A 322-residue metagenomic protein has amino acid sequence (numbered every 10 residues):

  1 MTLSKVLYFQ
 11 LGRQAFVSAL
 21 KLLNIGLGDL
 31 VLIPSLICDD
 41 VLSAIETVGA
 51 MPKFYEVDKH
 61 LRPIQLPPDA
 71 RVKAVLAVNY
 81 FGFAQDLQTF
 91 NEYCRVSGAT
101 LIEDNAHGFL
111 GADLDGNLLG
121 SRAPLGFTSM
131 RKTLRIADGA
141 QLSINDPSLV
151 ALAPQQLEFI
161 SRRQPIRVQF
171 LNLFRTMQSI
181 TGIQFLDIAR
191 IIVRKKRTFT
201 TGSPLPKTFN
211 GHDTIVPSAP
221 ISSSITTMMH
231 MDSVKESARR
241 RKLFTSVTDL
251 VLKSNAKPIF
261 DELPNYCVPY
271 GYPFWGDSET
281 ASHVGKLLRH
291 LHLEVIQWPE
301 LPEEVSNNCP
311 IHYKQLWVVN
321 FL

Functional and structural regions predicted by a protein language model:
M1-L11: N-terminal small-domain helix-loop-helix segment of the aminotransferase-like
L3, L76, L152-L322: PLP-dependent aminotransferase class I/II
K5, Q14, K21-L110: PLP-dependent aminotransferase-like
I45, C94, L119, V251 (+1 more regions): A generic structural signal for well-ordered alpha-helical segments
E56-L61, A106-H107, M130-T133, P299-E303: Short, acidic/turn-prone active-site loops that include or flank metal/cofactor- and phosphate-binding residues
N105-I136, Q141-L142: Conserved active-site segment immediately N-terminal to the catalytic lysine that forms the internal aldimine
T133, P147-A151, E279: Short helix-loop capping/hinge motifs at secondary-structure junctions, enriched in acidic/polar residues
